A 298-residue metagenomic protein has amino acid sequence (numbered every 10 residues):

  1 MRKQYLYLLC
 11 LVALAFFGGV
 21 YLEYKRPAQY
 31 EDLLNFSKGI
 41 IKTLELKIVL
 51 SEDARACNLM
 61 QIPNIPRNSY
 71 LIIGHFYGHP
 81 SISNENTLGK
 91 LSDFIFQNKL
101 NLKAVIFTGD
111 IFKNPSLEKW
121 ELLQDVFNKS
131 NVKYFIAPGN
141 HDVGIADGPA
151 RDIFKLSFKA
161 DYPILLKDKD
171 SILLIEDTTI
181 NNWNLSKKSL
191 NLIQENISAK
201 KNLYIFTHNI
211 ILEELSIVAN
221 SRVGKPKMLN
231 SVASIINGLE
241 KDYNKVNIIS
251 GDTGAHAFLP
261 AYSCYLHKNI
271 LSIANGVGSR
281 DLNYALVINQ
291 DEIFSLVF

Functional and structural regions predicted by a protein language model:
M1-A13: N-terminal Sec-pathway targeting helices
A13-E23: Hydrophobic alpha-helical membrane-insertion segments, chiefly the h-region of N-terminal signal peptides
Y21-W120: N-terminal active-site segment of His-dependent metallophosphoesterases
F36, I40-A54, L117-Q194, R222 (+2 more regions): Extended active-site neighborhood of metal-dependent phosphoesterases/phosphodiesterases
H75, G109-D110, G139-N140, H208 (+1 more regions): Active-site glycine-centered loops adjacent to acidic/histidine catalytic or metal-binding residues that shape
T108, I197-N220: Short acidic, glycine-rich surface-loop motifs adjacent to enzyme active sites
I205-I210, V246-F258: Histidine-centered catalytic micro-motifs
